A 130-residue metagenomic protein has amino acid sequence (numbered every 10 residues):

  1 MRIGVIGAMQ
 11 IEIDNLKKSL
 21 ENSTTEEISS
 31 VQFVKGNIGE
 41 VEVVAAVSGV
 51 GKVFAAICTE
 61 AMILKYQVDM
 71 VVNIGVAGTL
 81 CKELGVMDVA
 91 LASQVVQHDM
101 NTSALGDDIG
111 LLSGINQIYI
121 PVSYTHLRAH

Functional and structural regions predicted by a protein language model:
R2-Y124: Metabolite-binding pocket within alpha/beta catalytic cores that recognizes anionic/polar moieties
T125-H130: Conserved small/polar residues in nucleotide/adenosyl-binding loops
